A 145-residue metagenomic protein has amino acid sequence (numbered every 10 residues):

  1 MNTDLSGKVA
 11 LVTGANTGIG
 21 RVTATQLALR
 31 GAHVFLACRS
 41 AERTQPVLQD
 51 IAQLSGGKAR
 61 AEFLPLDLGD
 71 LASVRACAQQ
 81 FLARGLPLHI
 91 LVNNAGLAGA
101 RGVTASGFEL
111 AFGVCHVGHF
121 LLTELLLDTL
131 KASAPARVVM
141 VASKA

Functional and structural regions predicted by a protein language model:
M1-A145: Rossmann-fold NAD(P)H-dependent dehydrogenase/reductase core
